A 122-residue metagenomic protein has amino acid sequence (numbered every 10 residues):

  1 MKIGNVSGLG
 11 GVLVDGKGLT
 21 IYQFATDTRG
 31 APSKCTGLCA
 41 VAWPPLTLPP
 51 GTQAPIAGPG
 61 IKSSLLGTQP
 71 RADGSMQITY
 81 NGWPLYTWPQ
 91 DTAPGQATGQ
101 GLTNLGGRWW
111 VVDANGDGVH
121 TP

Functional and structural regions predicted by a protein language model:
M1-P122: Compact beta-sheet-dominated domain cores in extracellular/mature segments
